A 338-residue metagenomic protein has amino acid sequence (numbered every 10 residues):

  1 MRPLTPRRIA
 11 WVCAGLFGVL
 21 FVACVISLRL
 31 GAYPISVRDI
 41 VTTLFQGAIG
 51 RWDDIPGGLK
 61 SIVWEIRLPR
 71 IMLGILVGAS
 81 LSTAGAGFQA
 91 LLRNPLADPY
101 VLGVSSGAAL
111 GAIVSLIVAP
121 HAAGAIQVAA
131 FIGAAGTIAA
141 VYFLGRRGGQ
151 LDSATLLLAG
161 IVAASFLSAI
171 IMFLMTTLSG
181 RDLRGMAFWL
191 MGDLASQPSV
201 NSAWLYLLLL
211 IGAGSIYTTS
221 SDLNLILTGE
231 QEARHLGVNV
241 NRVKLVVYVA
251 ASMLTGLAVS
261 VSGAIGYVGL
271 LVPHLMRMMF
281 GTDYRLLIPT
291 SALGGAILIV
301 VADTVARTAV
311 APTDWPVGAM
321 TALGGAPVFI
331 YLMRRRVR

Functional and structural regions predicted by a protein language model:
M1-R338: Alpha-helical transmembrane segments in inner-membrane proteins
